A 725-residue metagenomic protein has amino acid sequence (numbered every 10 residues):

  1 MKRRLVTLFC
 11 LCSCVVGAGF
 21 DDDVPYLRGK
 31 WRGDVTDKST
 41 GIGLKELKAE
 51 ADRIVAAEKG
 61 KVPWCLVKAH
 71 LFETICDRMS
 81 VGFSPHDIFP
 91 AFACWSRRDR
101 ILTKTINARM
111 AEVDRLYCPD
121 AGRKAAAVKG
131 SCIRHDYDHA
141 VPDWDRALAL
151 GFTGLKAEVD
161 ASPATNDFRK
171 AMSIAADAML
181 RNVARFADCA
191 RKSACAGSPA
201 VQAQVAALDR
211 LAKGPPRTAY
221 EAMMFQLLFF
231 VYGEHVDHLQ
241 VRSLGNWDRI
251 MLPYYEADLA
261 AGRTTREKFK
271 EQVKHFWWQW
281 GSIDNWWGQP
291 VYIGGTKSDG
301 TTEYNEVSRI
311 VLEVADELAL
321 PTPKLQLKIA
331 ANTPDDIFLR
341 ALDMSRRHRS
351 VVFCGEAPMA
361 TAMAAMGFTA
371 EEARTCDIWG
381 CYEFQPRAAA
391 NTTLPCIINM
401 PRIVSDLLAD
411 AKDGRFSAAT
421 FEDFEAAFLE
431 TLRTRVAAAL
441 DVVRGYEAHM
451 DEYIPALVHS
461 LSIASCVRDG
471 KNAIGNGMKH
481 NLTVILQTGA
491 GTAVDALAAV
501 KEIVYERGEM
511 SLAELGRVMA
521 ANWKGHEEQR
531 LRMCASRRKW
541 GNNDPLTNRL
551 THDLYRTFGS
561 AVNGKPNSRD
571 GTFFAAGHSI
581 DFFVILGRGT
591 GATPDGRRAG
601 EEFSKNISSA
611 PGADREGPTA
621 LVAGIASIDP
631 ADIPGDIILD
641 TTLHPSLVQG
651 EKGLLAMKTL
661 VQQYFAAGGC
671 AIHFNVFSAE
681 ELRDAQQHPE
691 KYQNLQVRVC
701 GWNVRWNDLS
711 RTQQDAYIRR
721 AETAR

Functional and structural regions predicted by a protein language model:
K2-L8: Sec-dependent signal peptide recognition, specifically the positively charged N-region followed immediately by
F9-G17: Hydrophobic h-region of N-terminal signal peptides that target proteins for export in Gram-negative bacteria
G19-M172, A196, A200-R210, G214-R725: Conserved catalytic cores of very large enzyme subunits
K170-A184: Extended non-globular scaffold/tether segments
V183-R191, D248-L252: Extended amphipathic alpha-helical scaffold segments
